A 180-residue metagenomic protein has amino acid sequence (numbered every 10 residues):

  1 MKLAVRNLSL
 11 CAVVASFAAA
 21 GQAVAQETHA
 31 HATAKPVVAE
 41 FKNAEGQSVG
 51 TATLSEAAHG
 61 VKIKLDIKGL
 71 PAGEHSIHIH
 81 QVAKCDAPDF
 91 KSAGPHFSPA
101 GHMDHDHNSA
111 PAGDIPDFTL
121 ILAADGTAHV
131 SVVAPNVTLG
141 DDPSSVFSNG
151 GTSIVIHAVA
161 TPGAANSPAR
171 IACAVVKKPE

Functional and structural regions predicted by a protein language model:
M1-C11: Bacterial N-terminal signal peptides that target proteins for export
K2-L3, A15, G21-E74, I79-E180: N-terminal leader/targeting pre-sequences
L8, S16-F17: Compositionally biased, intrinsically disordered low-complexity segments
